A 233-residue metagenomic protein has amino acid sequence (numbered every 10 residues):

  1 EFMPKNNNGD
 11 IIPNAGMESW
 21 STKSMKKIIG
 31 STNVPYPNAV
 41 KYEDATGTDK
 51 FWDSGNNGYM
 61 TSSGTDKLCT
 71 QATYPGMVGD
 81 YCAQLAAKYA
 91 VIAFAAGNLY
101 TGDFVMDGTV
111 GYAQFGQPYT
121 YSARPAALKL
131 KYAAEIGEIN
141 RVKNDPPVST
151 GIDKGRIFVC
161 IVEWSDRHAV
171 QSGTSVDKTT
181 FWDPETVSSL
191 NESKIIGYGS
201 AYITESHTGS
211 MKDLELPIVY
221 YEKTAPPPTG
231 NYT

Functional and structural regions predicted by a protein language model:
F2-K129, T150-E163, R167-T233: Aromatic (Trp/Tyr/Phe) and Gly/Pro-enriched flexible surface segments
Y132-V148: Short amphipathic, basic-aromatic surface patches that mediate peripheral association with negatively charged
